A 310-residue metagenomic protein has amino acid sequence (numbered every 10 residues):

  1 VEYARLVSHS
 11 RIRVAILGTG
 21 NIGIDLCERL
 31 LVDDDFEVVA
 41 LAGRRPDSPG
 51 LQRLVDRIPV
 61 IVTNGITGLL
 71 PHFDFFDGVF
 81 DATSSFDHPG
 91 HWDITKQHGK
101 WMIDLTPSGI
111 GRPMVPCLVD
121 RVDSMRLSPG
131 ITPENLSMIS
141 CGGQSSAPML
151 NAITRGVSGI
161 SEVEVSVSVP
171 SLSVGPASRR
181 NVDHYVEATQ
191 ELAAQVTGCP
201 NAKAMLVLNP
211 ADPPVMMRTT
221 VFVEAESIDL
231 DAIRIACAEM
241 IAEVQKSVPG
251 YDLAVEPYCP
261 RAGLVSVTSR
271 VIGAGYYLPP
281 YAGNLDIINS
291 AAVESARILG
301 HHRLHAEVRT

Functional and structural regions predicted by a protein language model:
E2-S166: N-terminal Rossmann-like NAD(P) cofactor-binding subdomain of oxidoreductases, focused on the glycine-rich
R11-R13, L17, N21, Q144-E256 (+5 more regions): Active-site-lining helix/loop region of Rossmann-like oxidoreductase modules
L70, T95, N209, H301 (+1 more regions): Sparse recognition of residues in long alpha-helices and their boundaries
T106, V167-P170, S269-R270: Short loop/turn segments at strand-loop or loop-helix junctions that form parts of catalytic or ligand-binding pockets
R261-V271: Short, low-order "capping/linker" segments at domain edges
I288-T310: Generic C-terminus detector
